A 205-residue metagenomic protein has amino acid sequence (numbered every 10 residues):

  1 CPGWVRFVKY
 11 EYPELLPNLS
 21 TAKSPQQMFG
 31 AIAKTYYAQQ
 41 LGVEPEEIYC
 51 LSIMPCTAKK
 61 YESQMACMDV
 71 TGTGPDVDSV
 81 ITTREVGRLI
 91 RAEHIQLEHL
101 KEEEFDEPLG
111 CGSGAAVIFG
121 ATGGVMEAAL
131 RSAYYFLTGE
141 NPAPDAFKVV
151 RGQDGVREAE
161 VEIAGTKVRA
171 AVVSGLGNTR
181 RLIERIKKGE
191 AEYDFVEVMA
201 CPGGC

Functional and structural regions predicted by a protein language model:
C1-C205: Iron-sulfur-associated redox domains of electron-transfer enzymes in respiratory and anaerobic energy metabolism
